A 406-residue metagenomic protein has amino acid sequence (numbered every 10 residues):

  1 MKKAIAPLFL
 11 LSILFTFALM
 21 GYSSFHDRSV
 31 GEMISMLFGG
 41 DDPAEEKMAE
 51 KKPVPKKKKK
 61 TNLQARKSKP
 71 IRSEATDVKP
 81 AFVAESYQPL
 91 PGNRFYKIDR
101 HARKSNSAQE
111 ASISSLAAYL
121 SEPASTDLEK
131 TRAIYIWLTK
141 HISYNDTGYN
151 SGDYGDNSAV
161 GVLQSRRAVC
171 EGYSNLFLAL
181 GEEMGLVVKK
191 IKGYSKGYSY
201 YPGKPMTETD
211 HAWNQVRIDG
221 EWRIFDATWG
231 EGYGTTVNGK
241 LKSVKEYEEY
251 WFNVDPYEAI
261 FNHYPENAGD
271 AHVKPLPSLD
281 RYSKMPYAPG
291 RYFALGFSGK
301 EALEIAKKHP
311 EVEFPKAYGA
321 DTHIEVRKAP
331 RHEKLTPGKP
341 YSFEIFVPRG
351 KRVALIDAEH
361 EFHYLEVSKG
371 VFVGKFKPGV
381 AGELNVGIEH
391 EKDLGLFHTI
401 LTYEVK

Functional and structural regions predicted by a protein language model:
K2-L8, S12-D77, R352, G387: Intrinsically disordered, low-complexity N-terminal segments that are enriched in acidic
G39, S121-E122, S143, R281-Y287: Generic surface-pattern signal
P53-F95, G269-Y282: Structured beta-strand-rich cores of soluble
K69-V169, L178, M184: Secondary-structure boundary elements
P123, G203-P205, H332-K334: Residues embedded in well-ordered secondary-structure elements
N175-D255: Hydrophobic/aromatic-rich core segments of domains that either
G234-K406: Alpha-helical and coiled-coil interaction segments, frequently adjacent to or embedded within charge-biased
